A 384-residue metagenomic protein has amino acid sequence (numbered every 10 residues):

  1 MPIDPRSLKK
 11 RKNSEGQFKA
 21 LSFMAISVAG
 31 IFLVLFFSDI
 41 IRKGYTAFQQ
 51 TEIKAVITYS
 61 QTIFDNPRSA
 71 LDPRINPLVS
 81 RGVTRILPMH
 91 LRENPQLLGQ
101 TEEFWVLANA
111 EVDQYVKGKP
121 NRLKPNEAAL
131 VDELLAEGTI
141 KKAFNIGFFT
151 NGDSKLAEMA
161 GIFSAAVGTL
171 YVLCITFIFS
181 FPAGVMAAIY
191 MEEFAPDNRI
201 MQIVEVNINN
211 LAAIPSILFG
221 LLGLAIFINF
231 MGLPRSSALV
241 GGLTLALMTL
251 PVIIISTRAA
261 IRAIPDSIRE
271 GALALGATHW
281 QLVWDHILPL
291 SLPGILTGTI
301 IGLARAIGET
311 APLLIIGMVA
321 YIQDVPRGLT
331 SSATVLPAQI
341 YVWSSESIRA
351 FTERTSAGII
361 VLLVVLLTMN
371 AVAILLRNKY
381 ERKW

Functional and structural regions predicted by a protein language model:
M1-L21, S27, S38-M159: Membrane-topology segments of multi-pass transport proteins
V28, A160-A188: Transmembrane alpha-helix signature in integral membrane proteins
T150-L156, I208-L245: Generic hydrophobic transmembrane alpha-helix motif, especially the helices
T176-I208, L221, I374-K379: Transmembrane-helix boundary motif in ABC transporter permease subunits
S256, P265, H279-G317: Transmembrane alpha-helices
R258, R262, I300, V342-W384: C-terminal transmembrane helix and the adjacent membrane-cytosol boundary/short C-terminal tail of inner/organellar
A304-A350: Glycine-rich helix-loop "coupling/hinge" segments at transmembrane-helix boundaries in multipass transporters
